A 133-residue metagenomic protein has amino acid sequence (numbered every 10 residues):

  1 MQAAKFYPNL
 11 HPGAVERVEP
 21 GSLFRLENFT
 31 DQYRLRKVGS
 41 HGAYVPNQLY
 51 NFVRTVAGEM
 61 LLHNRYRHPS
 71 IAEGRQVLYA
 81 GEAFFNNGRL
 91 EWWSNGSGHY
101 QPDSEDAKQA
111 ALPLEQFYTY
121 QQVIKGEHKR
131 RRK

Functional and structural regions predicted by a protein language model:
M1-K133: Eukaryotic phosphoinositide-binding membrane-targeting regions
